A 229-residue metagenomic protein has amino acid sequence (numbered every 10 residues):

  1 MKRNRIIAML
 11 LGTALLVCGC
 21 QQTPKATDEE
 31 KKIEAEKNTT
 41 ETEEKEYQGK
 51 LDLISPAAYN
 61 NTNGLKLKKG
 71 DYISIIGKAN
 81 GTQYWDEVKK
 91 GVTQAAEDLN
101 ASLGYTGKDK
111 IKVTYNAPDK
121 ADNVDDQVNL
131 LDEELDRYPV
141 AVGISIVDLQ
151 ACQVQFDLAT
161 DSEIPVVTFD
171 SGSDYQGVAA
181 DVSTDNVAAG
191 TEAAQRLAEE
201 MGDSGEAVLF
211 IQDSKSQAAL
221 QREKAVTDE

Functional and structural regions predicted by a protein language model:
M1-R3, S74: Hydrophobic, aliphatic-enriched repeat segments that assemble into extended interaction scaffolds in large eukaryotic
R3-P24: Sec-dependent N-terminal signal peptides of Gram-positive bacterial secreted proteins and lipoproteins
C20-E229: A residue-level marker of the well-folded mature domains of exported/periplasmic proteins
